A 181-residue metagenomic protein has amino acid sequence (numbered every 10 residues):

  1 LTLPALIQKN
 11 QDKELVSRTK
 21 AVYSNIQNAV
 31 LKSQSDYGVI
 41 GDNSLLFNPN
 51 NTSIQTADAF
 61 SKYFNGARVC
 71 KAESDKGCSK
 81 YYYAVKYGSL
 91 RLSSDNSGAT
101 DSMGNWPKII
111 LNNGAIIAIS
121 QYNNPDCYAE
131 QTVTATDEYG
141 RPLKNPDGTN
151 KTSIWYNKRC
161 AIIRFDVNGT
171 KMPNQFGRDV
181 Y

Functional and structural regions predicted by a protein language model:
L1-D12: N-terminal single-pass transmembrane signal-anchor helix
D12-D42, F47-T56: Membrane-proximal N-terminal amphipathic helix
T52-Y181: Intrinsically disordered, low-complexity regions enriched in Pro/Ser/Thr/Gly and acidic residues
